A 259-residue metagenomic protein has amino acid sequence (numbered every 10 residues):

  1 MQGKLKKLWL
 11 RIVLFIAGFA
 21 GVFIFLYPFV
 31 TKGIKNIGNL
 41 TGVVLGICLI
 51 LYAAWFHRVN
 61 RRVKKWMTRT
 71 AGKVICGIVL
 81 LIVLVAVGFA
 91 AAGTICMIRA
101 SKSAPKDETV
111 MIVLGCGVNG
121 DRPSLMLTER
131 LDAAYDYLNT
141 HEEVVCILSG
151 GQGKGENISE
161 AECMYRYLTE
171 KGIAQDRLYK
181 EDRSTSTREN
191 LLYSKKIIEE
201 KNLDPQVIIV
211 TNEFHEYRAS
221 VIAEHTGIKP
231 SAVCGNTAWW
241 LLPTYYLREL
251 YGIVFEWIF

Functional and structural regions predicted by a protein language model:
M1-K7, G18-V22, I112, A134: Intrinsic structural disorder
Q2-L5, G33-I34, V59-V74: Membrane-interface helix-boundary motifs at transmembrane edges
G3, L10, L14, Y245-F259: Short hydrophobic helices that act as membrane-entry/anchoring signals
W9-R61: Membrane-embedded alpha-helical segments of integral membrane proteins
V13, A17, L45, I78-V85 (+1 more regions): Hydrophobic alpha-helical transmembrane segments of polytopic
F23-V30, A54-R58, G88-I98, V254-I258: Structural signature of transmembrane alpha-helix termini at the membrane-water interface
T68-G93: Internal/C-terminal transmembrane anchor helices
A91-R248: A structural signal for short, hydrophobic/glycine-enriched beta-strand patches
